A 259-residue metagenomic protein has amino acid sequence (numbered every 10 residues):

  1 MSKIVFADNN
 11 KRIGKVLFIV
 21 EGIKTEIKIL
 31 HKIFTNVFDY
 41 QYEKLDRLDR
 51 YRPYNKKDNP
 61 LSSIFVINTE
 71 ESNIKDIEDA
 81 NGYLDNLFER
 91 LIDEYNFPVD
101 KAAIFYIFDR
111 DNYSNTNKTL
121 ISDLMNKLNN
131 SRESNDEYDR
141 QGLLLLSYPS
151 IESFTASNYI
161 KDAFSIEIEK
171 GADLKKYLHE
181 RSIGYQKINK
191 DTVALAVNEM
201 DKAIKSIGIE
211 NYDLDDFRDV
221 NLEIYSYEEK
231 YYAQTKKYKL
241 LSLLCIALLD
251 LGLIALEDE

Functional and structural regions predicted by a protein language model:
M1-N86: Domain-level signal for Mg2+-assisted phosphodiester chemistry and nucleotide/NA-binding surfaces in nucleic-acid
D8-N10, N96-F97, S134-E137: A general structural signal for short secondary-structure junctions and capping/turn motifs
I13-G14, K101-A102, E137-G142: Short glycine-/polar-rich loops that comprise or flank the Walker A/P-loop and associated switch/sensor motifs
L17-E21, D100-Y113: Acidic beta-strand-to-loop metal/phosphate-binding motif
L30-F38, F88-E89, S122-S131: Short, well-ordered amphipathic alpha-helices
L87-I107: Ordered, amphipathic secondary-structure segments that act as subunit-interaction surfaces in large macromolecular
I107-I209: Activity-critical C-terminal alpha-helical subdomain
G184-E259: Extended, basic/helix-rich recognition subdomains
